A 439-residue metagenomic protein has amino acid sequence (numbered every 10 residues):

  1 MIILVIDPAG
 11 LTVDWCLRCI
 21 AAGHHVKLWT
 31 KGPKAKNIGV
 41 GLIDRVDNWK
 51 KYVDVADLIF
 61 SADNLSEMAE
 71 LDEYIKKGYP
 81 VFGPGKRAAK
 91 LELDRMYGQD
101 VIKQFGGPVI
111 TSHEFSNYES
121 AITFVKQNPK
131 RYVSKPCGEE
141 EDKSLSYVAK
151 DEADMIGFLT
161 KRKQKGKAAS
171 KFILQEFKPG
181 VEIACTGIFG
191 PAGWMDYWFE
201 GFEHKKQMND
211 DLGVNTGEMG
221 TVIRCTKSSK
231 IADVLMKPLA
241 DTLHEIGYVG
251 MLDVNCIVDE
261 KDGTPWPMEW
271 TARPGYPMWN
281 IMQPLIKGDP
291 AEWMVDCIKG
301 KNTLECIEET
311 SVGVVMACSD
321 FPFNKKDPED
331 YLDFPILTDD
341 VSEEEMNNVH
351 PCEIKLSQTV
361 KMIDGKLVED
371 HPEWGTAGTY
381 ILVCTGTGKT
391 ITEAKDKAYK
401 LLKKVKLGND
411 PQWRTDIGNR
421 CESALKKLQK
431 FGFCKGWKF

Functional and structural regions predicted by a protein language model:
M1-R87: ATP-binding N-terminal substructure of ATP-dependent carboxylate-amine bond-forming enzymes
P84-S146: A conserved helix-loop-beta module that forms one wall/lid of the active-site cleft in ATP-utilizing catalytic domains
Y132, K165-K167, E369-P372, K400-I417: Short arginine-rich
L145-I281: Internal nucleotide-binding/catalytic subdomain
S170-L174, E245-N255, G300-S311, L407-N419: Flexible, glycine/charged-enriched surface loops at secondary-structure junctions
T221-R224, Y380-G388: Short, well-ordered beta-strand elements within core beta-sheets of diverse protein domains
A232-L252, T271-S357: Active-site "cap" helix and flanking loop/linker of ATP-utilizing ligase/carboxylase catalytic domains
W413-F439: A cross-kingdom feature marking charged/low-complexity
